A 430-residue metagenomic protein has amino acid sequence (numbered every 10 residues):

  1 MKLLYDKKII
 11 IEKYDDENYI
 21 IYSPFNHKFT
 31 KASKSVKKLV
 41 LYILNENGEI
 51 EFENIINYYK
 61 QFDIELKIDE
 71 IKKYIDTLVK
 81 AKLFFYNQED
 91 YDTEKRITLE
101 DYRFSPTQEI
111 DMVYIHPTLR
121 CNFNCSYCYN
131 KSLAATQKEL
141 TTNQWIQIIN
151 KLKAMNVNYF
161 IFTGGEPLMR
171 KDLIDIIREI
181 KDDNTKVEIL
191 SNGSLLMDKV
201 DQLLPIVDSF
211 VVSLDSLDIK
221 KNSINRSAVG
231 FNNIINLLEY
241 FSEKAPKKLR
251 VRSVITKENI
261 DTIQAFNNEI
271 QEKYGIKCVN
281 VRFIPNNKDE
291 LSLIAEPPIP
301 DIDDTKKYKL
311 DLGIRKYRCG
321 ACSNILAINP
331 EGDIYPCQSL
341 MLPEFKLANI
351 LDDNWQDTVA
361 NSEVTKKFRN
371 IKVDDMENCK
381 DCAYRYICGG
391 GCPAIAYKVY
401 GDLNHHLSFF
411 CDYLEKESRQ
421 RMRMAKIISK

Functional and structural regions predicted by a protein language model:
K8-Y14, Y19-K31, I71-Y114: N-terminal [4Fe-4S]-dependent radical SAM core
F25-K67: Short amphipathic alpha-helical interface segments
P106-T142: Canonical Radical SAM [4Fe-4S] cluster-binding loop centered on the CxxxCxxC motif and its immediate flanking residues
V113-Y114, N130, T142-T163, R170-F283: Radical SAM/AdoMet-radical enzyme domain recognition
R120-K131, P336-S339, M376-A394: Local cysteine-cluster metal-coordination motifs and their immediate loop/turn environment, predominantly Fe-S cluster
K151-L168, K367, H405-K430: Short Fe-S-cluster ligation motifs
E243-P246, N286-I314, S339-A383, G389 (+1 more regions): C-terminal accessory region of radical SAM enzymes
V373-M422: Cysteine-cluster motifs in flexible loop/terminal segments that predominantly coordinate metals
